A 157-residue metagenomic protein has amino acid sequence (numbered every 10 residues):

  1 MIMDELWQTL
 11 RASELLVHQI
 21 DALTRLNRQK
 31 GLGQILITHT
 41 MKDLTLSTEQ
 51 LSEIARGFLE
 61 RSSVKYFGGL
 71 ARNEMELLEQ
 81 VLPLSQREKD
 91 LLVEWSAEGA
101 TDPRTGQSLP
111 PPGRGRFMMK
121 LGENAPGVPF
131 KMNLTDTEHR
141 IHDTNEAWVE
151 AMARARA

Functional and structural regions predicted by a protein language model:
M1-L91: Conserved P-loop NTPase motor cores
W7, L84, K89, A97-T105 (+1 more regions): N-terminal helicase ATP-binding lobe
A22-T24, E53-I54, L91-W95, G99-Q107 (+1 more regions): Generic recognition of flexible, low-complexity loop/linker segments
F58, V81, L91-G99, A151-R154: Residues that form generic nucleotide/phosphate-binding pockets
A100-A157: Conserved P-loop NTPase motor module
